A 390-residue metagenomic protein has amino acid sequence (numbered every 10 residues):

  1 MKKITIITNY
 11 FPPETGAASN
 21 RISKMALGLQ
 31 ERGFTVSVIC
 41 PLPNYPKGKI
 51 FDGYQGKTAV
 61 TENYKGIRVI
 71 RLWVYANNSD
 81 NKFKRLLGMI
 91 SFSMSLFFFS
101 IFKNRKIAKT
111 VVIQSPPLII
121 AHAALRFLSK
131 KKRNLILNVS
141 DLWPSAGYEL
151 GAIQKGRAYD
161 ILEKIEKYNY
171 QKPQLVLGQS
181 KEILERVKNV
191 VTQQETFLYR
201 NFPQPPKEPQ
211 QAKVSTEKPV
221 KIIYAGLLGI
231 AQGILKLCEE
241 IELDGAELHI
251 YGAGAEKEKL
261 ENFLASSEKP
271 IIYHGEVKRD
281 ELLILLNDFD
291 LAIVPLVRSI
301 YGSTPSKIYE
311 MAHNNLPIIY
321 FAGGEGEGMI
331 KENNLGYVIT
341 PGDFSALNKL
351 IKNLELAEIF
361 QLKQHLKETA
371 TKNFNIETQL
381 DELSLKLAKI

Functional and structural regions predicted by a protein language model:
M1-E62, Q204, E239-D244: N-terminal subdomain of nucleotide-sugar transferases
I101, I119, R126-K130, G156-V176: Membrane-proximal helix-turn-helix segments that form the acceptor-binding/catalytic region of lipid-linked
E182, N201-F202: Carbohydrate-associated surface elements
S215-Q232, C238-H249: Conserved donor-binding/catalytic core segment of Leloir-type glycosyltransferases
P219, A246-Y251, E258-L283: Nucleotide-activated donor-binding/catalytic signature segment of Leloir-type glycosyltransferases, i.e., the conserved
Q232, K278-L285, D290-A312, I319-M329: Nucleotide-sugar-dependent
R298, E332-N333, Y337-F344, I351-I359: Conserved acidic donor-binding segment of nucleotide-sugar-dependent glycosyltransferases
S345-N348, L356-A388: A charged, aromatic-enriched C-terminal amphipathic alpha-helix characteristic of glycosyltransferases across folds
